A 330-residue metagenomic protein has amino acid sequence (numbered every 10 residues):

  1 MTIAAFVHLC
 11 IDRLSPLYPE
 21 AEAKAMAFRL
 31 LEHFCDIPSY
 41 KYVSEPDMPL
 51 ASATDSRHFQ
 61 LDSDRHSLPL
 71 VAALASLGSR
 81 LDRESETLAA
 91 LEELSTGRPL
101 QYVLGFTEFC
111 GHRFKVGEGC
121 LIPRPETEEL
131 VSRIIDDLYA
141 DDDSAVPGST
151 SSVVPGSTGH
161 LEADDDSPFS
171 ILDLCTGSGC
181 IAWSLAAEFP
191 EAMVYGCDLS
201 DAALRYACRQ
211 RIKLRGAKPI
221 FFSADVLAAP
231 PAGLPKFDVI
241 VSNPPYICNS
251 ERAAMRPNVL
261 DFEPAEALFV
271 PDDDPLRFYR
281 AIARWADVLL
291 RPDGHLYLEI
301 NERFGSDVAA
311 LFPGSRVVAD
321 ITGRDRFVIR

Functional and structural regions predicted by a protein language model:
M1-M26: Non-catalytic nucleic-acid substrate-recognition regions in nucleic-acid-modifying enzymes
V7, A27, T87, G97-L100 (+7 more regions): A general structural signal for well-ordered alpha-helical segments in protein cores
F28-E32, E92, S132, S151 (+2 more regions): Generic alpha-helical structural context detector
L31-D137: Conserved AdoMet
F59, S67, S76-S79, S144 (+3 more regions): Ser/Thr/Pro-rich low-complexity tandem-repeat tracts
A89-P147, G156-R209, P230, G323 (+1 more regions): SAM-dependent Rossmann-like transferase core, predominantly class I methyltransferases with a strong bias toward
E188-M193, C197-I329: S-adenosylmethionine
